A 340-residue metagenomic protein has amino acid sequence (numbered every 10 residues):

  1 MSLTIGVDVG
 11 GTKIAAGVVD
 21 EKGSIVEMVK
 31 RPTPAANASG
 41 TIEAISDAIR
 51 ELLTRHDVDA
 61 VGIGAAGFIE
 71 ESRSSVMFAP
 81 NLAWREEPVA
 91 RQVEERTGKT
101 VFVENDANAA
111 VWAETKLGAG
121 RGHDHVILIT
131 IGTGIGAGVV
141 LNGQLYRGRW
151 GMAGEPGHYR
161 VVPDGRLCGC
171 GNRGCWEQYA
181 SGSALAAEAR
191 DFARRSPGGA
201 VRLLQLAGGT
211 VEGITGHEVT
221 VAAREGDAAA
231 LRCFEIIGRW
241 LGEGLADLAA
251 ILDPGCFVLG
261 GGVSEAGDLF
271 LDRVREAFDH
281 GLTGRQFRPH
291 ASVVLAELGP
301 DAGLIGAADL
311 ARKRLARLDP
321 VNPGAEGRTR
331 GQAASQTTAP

Functional and structural regions predicted by a protein language model:
M1-A60, E70-S75, R91-V101, A113-H123 (+1 more regions): ATP-binding/phosphotransfer module of carbohydrate and carboxylate kinases, centering on a glycine-rich
D8, G62-A66, E104, I127-G134 (+1 more regions): Short beta-strand segments
P32-P34, W84, A153-E155: A short acidic/small-residue loop/turn micro-motif
S74-R85: A charged helix-plus-loop insertion that forms the helical arch/lid used to bind and gate nucleic-acid substrates
W150, Y159-R160: Zn2+-dependent cytidine deaminase-like catalytic core
